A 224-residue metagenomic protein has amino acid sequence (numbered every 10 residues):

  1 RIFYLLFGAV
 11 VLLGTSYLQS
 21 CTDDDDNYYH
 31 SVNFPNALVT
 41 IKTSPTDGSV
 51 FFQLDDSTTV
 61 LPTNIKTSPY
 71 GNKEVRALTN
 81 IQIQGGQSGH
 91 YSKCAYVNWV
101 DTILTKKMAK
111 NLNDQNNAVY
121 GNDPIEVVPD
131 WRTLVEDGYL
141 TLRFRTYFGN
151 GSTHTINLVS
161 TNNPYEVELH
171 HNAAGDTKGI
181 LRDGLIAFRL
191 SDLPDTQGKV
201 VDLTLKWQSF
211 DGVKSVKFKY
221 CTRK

Functional and structural regions predicted by a protein language model:
R1, A9-I41: Bacterial Sec-dependent N-terminal signal peptides
G8-V11, Q115-N117: Homeobox/homeodomain signature
S31-K224: First exposed extracellular module after export/assembly in secreted or surface-exposed proteins
